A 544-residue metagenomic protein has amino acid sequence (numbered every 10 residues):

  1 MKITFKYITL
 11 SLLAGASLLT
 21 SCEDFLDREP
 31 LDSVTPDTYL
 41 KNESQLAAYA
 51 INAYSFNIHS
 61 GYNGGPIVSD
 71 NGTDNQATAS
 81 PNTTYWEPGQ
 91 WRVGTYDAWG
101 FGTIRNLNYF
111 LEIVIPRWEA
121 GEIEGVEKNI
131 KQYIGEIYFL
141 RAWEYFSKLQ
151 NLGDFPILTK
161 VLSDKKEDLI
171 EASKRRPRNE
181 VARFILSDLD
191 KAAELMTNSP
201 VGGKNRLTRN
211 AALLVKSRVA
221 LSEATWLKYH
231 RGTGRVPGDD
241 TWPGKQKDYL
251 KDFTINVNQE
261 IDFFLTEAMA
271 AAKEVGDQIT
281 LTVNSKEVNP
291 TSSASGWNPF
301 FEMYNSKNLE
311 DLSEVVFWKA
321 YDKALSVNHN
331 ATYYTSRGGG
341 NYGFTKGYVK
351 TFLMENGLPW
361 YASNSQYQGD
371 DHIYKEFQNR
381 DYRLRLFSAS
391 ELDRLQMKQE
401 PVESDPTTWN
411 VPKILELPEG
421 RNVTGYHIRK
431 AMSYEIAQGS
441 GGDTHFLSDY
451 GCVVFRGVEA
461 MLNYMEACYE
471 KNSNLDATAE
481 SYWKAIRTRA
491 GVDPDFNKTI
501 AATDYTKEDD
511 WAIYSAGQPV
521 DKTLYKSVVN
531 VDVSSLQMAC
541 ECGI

Functional and structural regions predicted by a protein language model:
M1-T9: Bacterial N-terminal signal peptides that target proteins for export
T9-S17: Bacterial N-terminal signal peptides
L19-S21: C-terminal motif of bacterial Sec signal peptides marking the signal peptidase cleavage site
E23-T83, F155, T159, D190-K191 (+2 more regions): An aromatic- and glycine-enriched ligand-binding surface/loop that stacks and positions planar moieties
T35, K41-G61, T78-L152, D168-R209 (+8 more regions): Conserved, well-structured interaction surfaces
F146-Q150, W297-L325, K522, K526-I544: Acidic/serine-rich, low-complexity amphipathic helices located in mid- to C-terminal regulatory regions
V402, V458-Y464, N474-I513: Active/binding-pocket-proximal capping segment
